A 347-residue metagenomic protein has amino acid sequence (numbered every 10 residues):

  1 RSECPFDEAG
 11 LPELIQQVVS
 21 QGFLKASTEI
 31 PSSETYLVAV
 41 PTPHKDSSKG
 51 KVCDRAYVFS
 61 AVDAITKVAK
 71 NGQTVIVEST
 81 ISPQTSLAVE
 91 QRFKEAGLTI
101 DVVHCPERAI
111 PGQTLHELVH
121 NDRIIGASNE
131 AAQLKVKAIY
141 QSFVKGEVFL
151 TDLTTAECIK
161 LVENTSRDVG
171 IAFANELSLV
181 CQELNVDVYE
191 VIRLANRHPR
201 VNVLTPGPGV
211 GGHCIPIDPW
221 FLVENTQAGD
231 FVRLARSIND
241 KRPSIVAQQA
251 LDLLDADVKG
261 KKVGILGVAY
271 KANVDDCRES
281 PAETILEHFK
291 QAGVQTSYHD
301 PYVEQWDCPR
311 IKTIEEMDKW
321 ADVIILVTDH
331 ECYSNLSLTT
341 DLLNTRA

Functional and structural regions predicted by a protein language model:
R1-A347: Structural/interface elements that position substrates and couple domains in central-metabolism enzymes
